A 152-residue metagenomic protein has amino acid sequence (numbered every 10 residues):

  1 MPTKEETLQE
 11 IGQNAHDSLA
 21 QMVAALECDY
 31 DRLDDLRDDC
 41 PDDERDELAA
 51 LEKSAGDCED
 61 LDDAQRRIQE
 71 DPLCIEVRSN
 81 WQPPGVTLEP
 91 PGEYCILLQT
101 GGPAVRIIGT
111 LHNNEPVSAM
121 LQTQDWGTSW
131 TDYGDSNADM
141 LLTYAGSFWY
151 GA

Functional and structural regions predicted by a protein language model:
M1-L98: Negatively charged, low-complexity tracts enriched in Asp/Glu with abundant Ser/Thr
T3, T7, T87, T100 (+4 more regions): Residue-identity detector for threonine
D29-R32, L36, R106-I108, V117 (+1 more regions): Generic marker of "main functional regions" within proteins
G92-E93, L97-G127: Acidic, low-complexity, intrinsically disordered interaction modules
N113-A152: Polybasic, proline/glycine-rich intrinsically disordered low-complexity segments
